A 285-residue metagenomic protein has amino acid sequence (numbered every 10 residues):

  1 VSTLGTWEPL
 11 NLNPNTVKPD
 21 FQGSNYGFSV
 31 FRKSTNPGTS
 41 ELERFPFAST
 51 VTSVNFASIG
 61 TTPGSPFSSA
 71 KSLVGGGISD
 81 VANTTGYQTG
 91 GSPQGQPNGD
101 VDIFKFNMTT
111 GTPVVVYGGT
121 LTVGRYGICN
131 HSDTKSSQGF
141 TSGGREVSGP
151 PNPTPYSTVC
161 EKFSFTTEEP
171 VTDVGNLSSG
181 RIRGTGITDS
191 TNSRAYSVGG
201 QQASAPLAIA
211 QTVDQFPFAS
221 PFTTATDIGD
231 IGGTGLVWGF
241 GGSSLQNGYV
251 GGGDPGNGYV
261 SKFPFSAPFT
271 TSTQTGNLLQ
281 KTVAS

Functional and structural regions predicted by a protein language model:
V1-S285: Polar, enzyme-active/binding microenvironments
